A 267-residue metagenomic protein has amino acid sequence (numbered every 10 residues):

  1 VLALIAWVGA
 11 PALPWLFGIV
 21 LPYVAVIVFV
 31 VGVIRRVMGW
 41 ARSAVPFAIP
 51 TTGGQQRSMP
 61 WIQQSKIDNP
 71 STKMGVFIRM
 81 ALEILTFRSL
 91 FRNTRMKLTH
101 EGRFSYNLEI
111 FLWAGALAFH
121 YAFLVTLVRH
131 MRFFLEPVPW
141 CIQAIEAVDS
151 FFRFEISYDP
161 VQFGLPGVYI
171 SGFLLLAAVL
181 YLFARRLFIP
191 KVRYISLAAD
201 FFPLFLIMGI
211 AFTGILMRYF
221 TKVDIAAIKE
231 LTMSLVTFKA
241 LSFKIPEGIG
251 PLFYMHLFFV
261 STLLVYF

Functional and structural regions predicted by a protein language model:
V1, V37, N69-E83, F111-R129: Alpha-helical transmembrane segments of integral membrane proteins, especially early/N-terminal helices
V1-V31: Transmembrane alpha-helices
A3-W7, F29-R36, V179-F183, G214: Alpha-helical transmembrane segments
I5-P11, V37-P50, N93-K97, F188-P190: Membrane-interfacial helix termini and the short, flexible loops that connect transmembrane helices in multi-pass
V8-G9, T52-G53, F152, D159: Short, flexible segments with low predicted structural confidence
L16, P22, F29, N69-K73 (+4 more regions): Generic detector of ordered secondary-structure context
L21-L85: Membrane-interface amphipathic/juxtamembrane segments adjacent to transmembrane helices
L90-L241, I245-M255, T262-F267: Long, contiguous internal "core" modules enriched in hydrophobic/ aromatic residues
